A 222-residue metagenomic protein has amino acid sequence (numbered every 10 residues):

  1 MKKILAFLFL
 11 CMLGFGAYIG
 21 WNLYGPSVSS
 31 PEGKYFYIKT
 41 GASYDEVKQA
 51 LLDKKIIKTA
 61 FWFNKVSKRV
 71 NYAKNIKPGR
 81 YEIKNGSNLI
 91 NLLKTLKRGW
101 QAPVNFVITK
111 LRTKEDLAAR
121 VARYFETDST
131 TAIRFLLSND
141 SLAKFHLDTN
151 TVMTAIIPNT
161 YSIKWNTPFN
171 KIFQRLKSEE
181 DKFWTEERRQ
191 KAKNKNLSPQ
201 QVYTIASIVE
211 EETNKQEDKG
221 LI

Functional and structural regions predicted by a protein language model:
M1-I222: Conserved catalytic or metal-liganding residues and their short signature motifs at active sites of enzymes
